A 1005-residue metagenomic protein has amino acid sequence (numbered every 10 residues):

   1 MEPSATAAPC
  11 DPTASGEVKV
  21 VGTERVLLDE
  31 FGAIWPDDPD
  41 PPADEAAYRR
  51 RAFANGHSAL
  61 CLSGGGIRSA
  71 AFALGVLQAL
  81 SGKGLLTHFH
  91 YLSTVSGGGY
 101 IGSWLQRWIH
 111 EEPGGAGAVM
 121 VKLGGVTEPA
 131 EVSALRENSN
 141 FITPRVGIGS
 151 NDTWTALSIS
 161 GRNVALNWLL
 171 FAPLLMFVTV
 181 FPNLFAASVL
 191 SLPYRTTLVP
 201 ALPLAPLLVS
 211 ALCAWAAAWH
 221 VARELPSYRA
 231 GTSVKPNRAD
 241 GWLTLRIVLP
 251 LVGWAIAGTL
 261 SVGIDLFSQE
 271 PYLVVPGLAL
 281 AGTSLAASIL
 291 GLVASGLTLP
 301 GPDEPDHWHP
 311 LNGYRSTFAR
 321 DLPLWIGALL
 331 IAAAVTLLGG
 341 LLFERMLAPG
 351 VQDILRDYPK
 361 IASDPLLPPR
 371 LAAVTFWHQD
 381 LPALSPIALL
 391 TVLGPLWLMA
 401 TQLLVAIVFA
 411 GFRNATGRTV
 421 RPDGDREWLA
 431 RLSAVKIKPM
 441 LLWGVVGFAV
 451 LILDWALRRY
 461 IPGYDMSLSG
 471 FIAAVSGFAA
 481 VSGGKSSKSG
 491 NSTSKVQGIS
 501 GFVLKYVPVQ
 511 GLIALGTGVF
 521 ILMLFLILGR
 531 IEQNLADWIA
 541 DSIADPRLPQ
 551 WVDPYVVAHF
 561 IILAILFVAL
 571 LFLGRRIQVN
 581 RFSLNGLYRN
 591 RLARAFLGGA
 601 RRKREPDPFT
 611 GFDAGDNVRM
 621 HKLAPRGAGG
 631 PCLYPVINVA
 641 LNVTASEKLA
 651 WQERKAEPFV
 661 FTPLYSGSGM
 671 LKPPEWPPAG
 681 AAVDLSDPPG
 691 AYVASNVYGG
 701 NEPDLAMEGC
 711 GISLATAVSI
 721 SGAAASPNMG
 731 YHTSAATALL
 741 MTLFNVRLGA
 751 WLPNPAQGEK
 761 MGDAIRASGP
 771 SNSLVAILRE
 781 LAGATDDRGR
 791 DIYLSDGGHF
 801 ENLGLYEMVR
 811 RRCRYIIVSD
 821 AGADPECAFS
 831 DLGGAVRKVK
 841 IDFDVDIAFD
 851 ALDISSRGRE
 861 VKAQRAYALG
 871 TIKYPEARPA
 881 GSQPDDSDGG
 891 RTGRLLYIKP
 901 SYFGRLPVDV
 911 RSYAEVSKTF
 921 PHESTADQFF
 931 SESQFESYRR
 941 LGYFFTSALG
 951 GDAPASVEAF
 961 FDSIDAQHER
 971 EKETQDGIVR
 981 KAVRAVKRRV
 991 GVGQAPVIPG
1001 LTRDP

Functional and structural regions predicted by a protein language model:
M1-G993, I998-L1001: Catalytic domains of lipid- and phosphate-ester/thioester hydrolases
